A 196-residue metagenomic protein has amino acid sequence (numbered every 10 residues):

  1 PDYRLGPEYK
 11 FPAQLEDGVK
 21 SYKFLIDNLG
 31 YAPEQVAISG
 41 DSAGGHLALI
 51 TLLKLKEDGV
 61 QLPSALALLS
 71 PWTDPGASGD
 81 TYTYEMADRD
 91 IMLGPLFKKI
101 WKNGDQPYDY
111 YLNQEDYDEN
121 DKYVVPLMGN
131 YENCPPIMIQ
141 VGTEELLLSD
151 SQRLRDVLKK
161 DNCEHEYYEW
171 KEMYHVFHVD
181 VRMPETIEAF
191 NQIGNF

Functional and structural regions predicted by a protein language model:
P1-F196: Alpha/beta-hydrolase superfamily serine-hydrolase fold, recognizing
